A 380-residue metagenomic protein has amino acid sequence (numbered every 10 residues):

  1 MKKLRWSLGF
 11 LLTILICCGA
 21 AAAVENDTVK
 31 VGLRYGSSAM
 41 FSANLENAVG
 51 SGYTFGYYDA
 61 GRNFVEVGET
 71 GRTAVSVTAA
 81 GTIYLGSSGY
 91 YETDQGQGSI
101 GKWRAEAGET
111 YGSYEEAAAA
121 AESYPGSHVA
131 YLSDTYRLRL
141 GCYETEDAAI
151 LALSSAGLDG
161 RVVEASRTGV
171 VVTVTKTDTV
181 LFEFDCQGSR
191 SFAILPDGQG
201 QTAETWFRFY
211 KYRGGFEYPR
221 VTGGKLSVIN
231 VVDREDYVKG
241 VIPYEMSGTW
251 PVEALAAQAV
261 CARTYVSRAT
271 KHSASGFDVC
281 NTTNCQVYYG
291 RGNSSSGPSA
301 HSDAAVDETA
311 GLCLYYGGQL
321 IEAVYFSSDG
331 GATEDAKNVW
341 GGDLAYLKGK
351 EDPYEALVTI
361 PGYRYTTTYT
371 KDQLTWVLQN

Functional and structural regions predicted by a protein language model:
K2-N380: Conserved, single-site charged/polar hotspot
